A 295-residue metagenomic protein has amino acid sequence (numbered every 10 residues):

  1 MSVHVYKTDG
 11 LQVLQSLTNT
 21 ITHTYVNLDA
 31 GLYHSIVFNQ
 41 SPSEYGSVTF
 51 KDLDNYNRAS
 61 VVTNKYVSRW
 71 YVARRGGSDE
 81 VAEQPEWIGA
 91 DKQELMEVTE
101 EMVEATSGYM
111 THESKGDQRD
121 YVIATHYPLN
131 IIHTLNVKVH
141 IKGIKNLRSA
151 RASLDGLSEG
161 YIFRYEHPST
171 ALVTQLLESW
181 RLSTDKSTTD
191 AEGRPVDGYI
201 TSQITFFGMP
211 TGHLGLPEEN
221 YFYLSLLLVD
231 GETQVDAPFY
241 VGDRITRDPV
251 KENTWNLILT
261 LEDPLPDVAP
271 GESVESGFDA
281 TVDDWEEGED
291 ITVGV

Functional and structural regions predicted by a protein language model:
M1, G31-Y33, H133-L135, E287-I291: Short structural boundary motif marking the start of a folded domain
M1, W87-G89, W285: Tryptophan-centered motif/residue detector
V3-T49, R148-R247: Tryptophan-paired
Q12-T18, G271-V282, D290: Short, well-ordered strand-loop elements centered on a beta-strand within folded domains, enriched for acidic residues
V13-L129: Short, low-hydrophobicity acidic/polar segments
E80-F206: Acidic, serine/threonine- and glycine-rich low-complexity intrinsically disordered segments that serve as flexible
D185-T188, A280-V295: Short, low-complexity, Pro/Ser/Thr/Gly-rich segments in the mature regions of secreted, periplasmic
F222-T281: C-terminal structured domain segments
